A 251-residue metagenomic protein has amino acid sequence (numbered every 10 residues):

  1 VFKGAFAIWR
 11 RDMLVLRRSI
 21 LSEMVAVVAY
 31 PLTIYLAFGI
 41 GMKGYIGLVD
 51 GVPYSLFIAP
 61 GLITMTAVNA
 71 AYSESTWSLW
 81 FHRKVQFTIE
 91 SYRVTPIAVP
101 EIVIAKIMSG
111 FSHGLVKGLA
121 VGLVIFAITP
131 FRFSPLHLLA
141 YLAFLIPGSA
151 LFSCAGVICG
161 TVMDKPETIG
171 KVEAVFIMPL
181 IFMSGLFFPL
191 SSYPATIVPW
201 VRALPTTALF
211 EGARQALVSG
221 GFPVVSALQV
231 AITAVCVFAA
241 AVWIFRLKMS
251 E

Functional and structural regions predicted by a protein language model:
V1-E211, Q215-E251: Hydrophobic transmembrane alpha-helices and immediately adjacent juxtamembrane helices of multi-pass inner-membrane
